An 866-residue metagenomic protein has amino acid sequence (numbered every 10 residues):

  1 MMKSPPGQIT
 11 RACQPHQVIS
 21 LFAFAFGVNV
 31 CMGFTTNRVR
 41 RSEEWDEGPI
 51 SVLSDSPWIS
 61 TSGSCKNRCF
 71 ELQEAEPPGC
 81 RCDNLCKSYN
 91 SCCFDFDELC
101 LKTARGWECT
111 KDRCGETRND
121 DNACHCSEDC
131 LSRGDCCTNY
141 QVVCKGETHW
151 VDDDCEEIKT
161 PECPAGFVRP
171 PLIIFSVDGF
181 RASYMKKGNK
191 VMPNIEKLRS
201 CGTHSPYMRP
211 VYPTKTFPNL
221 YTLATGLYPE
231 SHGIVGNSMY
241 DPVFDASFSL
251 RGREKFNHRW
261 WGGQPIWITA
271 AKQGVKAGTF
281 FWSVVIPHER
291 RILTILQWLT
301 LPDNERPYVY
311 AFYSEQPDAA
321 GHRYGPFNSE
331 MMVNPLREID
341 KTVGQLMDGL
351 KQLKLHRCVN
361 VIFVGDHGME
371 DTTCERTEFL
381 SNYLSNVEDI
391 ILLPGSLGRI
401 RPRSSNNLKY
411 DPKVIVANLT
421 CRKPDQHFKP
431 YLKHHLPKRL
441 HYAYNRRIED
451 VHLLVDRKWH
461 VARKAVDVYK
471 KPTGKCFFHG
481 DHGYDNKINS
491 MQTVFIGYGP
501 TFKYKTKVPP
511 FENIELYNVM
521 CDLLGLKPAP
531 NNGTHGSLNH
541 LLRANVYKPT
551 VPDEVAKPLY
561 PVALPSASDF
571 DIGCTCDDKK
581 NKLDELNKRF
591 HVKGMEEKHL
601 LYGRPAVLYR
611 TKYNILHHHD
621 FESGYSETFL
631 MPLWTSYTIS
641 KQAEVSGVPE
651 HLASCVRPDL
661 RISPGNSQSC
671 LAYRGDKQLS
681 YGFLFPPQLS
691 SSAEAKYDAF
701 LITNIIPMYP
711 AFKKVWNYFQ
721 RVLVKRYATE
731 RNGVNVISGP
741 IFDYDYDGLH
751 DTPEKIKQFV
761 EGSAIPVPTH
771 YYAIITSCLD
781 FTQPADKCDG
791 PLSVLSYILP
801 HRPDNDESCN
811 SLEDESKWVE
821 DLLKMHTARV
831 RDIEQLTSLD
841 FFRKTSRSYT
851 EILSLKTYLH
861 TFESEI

Functional and structural regions predicted by a protein language model:
F22-S64, T103-A104, E147: N-terminal signal peptide
P57-W150: Secreted, short cysteine-rich peptides and small extracellular cysteine-rich domains stabilized by multiple disulfide
V151-T203: Active-site-proximal N-terminal segment of extracellular/periplasmic enzymes that hydrolyze or transfer
A165, H288-D303, P317-V359, M520: A long, amphipathic alpha-helix that forms part of the scaffold/cap immediately adjacent to metal-dependent active
S183-H232: Short, structured active-site-proximal loop/turn typified by the sulfatase FGly-forming signature C/S-X-P-X-R
T222, G226-F327: His/Asp/Glu-rich, glycine-adjacent segments that coordinate divalent cations and/or stabilize oxyanion chemistry on
E375, V519, L538, P549-I866: Domain-level detector for secreted/extracellular nuclease and nuclease-toxin modules, and for the ENPP-like C-terminal
L392-T506, F511-V519: Active-site neighborhoods of enzymes that stabilize oxyanions during catalysis
